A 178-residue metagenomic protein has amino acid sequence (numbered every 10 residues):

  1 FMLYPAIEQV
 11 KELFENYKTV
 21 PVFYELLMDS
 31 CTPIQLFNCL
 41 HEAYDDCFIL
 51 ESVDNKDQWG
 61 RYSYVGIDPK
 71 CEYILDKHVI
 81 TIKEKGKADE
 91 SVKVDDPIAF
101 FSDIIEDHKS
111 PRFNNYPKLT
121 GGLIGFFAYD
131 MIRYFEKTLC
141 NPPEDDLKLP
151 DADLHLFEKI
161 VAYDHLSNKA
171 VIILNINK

Functional and structural regions predicted by a protein language model:
M2-K178: Signature of the chorismate-utilizing enzyme
